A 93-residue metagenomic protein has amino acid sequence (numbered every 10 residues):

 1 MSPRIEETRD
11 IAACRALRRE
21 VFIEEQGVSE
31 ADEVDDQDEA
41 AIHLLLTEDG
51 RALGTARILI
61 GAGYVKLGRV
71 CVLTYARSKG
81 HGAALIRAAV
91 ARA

Functional and structural regions predicted by a protein language model:
M1-E33, D38-A40, T47, R51: Short amphipathic alpha-helix that is part of the acyltransferase structural core
E25, A52, K66, S78-G80: Short glycine/serine/threonine-biased micro-segments
V28, T55, R69, H81-A83: Gly/Ser/Thr-rich helix-start
L45, R51-L59, Y64-C71: Conserved beta-strand in the GNAT
D49-A52, A89-A93: A general structural signal for short secondary-structure boundary/capping elements
V72, S78-A91: Conserved acetyl-CoA-binding loop-helix of GNAT-fold acetyltransferases
